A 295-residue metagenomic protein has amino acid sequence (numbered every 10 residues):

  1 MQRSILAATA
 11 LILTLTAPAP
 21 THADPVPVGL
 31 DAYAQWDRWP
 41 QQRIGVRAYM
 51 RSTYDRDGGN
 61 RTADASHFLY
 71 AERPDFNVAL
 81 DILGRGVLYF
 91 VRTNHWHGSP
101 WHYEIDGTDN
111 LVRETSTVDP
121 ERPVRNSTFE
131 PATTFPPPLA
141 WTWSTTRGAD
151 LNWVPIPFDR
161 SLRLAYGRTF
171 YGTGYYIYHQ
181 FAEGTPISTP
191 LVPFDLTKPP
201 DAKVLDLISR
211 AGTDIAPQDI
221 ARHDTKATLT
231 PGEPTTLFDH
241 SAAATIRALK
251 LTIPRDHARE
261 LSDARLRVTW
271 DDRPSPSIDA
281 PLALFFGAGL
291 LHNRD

Functional and structural regions predicted by a protein language model:
M1-S4: Positively charged n-region of N-terminal signal peptides that target proteins for export
A7-T16: Bacterial N-terminal signal peptides
A19-H22: Sec/Tat signal peptide C-region and signal peptidase I cleavage site
D24-D295: Beta-strand-centric surfaces of beta-sandwich/beta-rich domains
